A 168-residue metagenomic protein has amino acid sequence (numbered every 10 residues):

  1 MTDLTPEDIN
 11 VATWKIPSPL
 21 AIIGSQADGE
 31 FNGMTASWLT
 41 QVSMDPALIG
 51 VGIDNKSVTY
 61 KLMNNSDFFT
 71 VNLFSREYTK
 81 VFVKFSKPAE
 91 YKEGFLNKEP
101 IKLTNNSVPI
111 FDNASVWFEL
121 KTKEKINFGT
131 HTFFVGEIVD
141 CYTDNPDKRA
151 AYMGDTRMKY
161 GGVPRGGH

Functional and structural regions predicted by a protein language model:
M1-H168: Basic, polyanion-binding surface patches
